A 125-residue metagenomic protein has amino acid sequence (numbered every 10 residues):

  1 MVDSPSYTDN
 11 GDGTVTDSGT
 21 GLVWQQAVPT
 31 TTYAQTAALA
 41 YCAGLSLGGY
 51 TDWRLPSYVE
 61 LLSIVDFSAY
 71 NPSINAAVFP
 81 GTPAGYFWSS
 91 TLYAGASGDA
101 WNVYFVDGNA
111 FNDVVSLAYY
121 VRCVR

Functional and structural regions predicted by a protein language model:
M1-R54, Y58-R125: Glycine-aromatic-enriched surface loops/turns that form tight recognition elements
